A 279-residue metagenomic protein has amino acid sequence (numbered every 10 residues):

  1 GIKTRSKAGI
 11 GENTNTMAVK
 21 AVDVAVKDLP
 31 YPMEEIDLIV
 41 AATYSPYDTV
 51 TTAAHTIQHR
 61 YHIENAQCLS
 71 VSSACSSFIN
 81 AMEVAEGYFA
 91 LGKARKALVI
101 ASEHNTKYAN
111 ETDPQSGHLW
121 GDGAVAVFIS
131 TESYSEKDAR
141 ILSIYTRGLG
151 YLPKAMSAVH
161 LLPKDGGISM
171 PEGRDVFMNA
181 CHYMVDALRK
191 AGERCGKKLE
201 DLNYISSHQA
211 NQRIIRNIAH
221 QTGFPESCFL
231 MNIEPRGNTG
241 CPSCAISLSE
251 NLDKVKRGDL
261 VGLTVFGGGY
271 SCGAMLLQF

Functional and structural regions predicted by a protein language model:
G1-D37, E111, A158-N203, R213-T222: Conserved active-site "lid/cap" helical segment
G1-G11, D113-M178, H182, D186 (+2 more regions): Condensing-enzyme catalytic core mediating Claisen C-C bond formation in acyl metabolism
K3-T4, E35-V40, H59-S72, T106-T112 (+1 more regions): Glycine/charged-rich beta-loop-alpha catalytic/anionic-binding loops adjacent to active sites
N15, V19-V22, S45-P46, E64 (+2 more regions): Claisen-condensing/thiolase-fold acyl-transfer catalytic domains that form or cleave C-C bonds in fatty acid
D23-V24, H55-R60, L248: N-terminal small/polar loop signature for handling phosphorylated ligands or for N-terminal nucleophile
L38-D48: Short beta-strand-loop/turn "lid" adjacent to the catalytic site in phosphate-handling enzymes
D48-H62, L98-N105, A158-L161, I214-E226: Acidic-glycine-rich active-site phosphate/pyrophosphate-binding loop
M82-R147, S247-F279: Conserved beta-strand-centric core segments of catalytic alpha/beta enzyme folds
